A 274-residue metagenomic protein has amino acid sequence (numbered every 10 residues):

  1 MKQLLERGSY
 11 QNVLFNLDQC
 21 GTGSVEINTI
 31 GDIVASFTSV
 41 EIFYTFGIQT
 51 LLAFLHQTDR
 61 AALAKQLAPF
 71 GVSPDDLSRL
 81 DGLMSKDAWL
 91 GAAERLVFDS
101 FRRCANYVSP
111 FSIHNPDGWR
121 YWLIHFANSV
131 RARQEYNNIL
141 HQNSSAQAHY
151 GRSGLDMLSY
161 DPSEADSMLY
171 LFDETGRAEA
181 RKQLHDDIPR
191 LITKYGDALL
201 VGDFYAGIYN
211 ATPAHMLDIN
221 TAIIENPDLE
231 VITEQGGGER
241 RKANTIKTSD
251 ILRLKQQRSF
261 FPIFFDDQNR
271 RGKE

Functional and structural regions predicted by a protein language model:
M1-Y10: S-adenosyl-L-methionine
R7-G8, I33-T38: Short, conserved loop/helix-junction motifs that constitute active-site signature segments in enzyme catalytic cores
N12-S24: A short SAM/SAH-binding and catalytic strip from SAM-dependent methyltransferases
T22-D32: A short, conserved alpha-helix within the catalytic core of class I
T38-A53: Conserved beta-strand signature within the Rossmann-like core of class I S-adenosyl-L-methionine
D59-R120, A127: A conserved mid-domain beta-alpha-beta active-site/ligand-binding segment of alpha/beta enzyme cores
L123-R133: Conserved beta strand-loop-helix elements of the APE1-like EEP
N137-E274: C-terminal target-recognition/interaction regions appended to catalytic cores
